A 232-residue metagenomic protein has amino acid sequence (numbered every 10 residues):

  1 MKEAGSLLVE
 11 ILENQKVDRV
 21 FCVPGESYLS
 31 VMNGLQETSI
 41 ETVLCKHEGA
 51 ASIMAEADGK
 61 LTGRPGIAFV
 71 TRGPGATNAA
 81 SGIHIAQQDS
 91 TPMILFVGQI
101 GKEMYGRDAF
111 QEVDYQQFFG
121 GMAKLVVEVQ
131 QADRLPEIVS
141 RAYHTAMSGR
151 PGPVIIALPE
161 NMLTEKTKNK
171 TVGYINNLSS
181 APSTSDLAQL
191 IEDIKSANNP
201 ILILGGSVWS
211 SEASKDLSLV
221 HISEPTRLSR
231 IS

Functional and structural regions predicted by a protein language model:
M1-S223: N-terminal alpha/beta PP-like core and its mobile active-site loop of ThDP/TPP-dependent enzymes
V220-S232: Single conserved hydrophobic/aromatic residue that forms the stacking wall/gate of nucleotide- or nucleobase-binding
